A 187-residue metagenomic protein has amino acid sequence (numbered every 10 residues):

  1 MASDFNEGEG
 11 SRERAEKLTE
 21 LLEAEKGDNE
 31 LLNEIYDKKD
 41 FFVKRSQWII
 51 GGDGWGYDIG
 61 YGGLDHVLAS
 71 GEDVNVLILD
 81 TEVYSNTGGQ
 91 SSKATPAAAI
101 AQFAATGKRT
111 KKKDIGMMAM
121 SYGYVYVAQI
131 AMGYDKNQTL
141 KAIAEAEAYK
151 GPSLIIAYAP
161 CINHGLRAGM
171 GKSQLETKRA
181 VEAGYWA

Functional and structural regions predicted by a protein language model:
M1-E34: N-terminal leader/propeptide and maturation segments of large enzyme subunits in energy/redox metabolism and hydrolases
S3, F41-V43, T95-A148: Conserved thiamine diphosphate
E25-Q90, V127, G133-K150: Thiamine diphosphate
Y84-G88, T110-M117, I162-R167: Low-complexity, flexible helical/coil segments
S91-K113, G171-A187: Acidic, Ser/Thr-rich peripheral helices and adjacent loops at domain boundaries
T139-A187: Glycine/aspartate-rich loop-and-adjacent alpha/beta segment that forms the canonical ThDP
